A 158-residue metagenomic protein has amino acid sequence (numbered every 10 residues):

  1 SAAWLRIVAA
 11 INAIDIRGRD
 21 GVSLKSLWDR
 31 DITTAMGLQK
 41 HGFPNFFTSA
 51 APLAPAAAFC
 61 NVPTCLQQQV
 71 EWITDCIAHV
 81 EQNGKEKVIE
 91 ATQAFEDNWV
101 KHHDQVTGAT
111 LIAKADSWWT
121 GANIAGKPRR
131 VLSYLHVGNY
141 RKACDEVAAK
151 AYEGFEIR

Functional and structural regions predicted by a protein language model:
W4-A54: Glycine-rich loop(s) and the adjacent beta-strand/alpha-helix scaffold that form part
T34, F47-R158: C-terminal, flexible cofactor-proximal segment of oxidoreductases
